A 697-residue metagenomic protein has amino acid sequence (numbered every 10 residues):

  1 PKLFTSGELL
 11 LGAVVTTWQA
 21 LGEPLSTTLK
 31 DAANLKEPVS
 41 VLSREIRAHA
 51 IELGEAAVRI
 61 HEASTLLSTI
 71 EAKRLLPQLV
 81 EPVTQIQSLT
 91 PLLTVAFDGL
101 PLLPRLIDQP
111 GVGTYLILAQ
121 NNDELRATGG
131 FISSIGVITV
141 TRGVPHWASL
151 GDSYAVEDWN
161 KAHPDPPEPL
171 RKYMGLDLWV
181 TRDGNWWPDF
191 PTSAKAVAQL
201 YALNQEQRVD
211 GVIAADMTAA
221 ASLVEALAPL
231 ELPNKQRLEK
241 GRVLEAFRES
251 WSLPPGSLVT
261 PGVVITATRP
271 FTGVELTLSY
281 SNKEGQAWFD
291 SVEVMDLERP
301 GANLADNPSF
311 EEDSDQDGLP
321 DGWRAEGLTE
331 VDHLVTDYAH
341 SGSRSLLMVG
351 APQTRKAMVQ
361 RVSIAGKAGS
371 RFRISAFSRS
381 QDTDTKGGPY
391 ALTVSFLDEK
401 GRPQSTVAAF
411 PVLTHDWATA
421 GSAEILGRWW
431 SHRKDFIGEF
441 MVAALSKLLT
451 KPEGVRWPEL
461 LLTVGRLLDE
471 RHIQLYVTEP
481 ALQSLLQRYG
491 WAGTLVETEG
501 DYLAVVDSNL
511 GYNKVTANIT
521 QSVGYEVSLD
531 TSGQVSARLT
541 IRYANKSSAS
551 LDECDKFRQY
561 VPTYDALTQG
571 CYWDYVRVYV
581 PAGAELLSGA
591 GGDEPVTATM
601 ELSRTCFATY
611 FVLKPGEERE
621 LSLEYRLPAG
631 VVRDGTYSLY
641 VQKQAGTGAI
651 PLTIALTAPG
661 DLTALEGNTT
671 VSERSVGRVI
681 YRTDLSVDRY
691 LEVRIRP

Functional and structural regions predicted by a protein language model:
P1-F131, I135-V137, P255, W430-G438 (+3 more regions): Non-catalytic accessory/assembly modules
I51-L53, D108-Q109, E206, R269 (+1 more regions): Edge/loop elements at the starts and ends of beta-strands within beta-rich repeat scaffolds
P104-A119, E124-G130, P145-A194, A228-P255 (+1 more regions): Lumenal/extracellular ectodomains and adaptor appendage modules of the eukaryotic vesicle/secretory system
Q120, T141, I265-T268, S279-S281 (+9 more regions): Solvent-exposed residues in well-ordered beta-strands and their adjoining turns, especially edge/terminal strands
F131-S134, P389-A391, Y572: A short, compositionally biased
I135-V137, G262, R538, S622: Conserved hydrophobic/aromatic beta-strand scaffold that supports enzyme active sites
P188-A226, K400-R402: Amphipathic, coiled-coil-like alpha-helical scaffolding segments used for oligomerization/assembly
L253-A408: Extracellular and organelle-lumenal recognition/adhesion modules and their flexible linkers in secreted
